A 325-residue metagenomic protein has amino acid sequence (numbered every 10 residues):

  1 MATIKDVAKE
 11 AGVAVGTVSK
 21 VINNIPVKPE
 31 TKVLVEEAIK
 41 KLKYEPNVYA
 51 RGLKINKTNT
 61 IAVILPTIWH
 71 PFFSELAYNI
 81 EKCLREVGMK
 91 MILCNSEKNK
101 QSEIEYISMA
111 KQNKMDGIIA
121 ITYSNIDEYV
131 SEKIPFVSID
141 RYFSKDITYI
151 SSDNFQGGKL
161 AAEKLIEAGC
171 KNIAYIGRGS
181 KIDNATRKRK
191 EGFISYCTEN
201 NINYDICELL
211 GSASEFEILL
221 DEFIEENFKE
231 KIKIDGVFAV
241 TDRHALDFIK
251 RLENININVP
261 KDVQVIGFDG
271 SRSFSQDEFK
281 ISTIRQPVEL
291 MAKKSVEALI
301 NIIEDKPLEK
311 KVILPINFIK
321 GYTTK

Functional and structural regions predicted by a protein language model:
M1-T58, K325: N-terminal helix-turn-helix DNA-binding module of bacterial transcription factors
A2-T3, V63-E163, F228-K229, K233: Alpha-helical recognition/docking segments in bacterial nutrient-uptake and carbohydrate-utilization systems
V15-T17, L53-W69, N172-G179: Short beta-strand segments enriched in small/hydrophobic residues
P66-S74, L93-Q101, I150-L160, I176-E225 (+4 more regions): Hinge/beta->alpha junction and helix N-cap segments in small-molecule ligand-binding domains
D116, C170-I173, D235: Short acidic/polar active-site loop segments enriched in Thr and Asp
N172, Y204-I206, N258-Q264: Short acidic capping loops at alpha-helix termini that bridge into adjacent secondary structure
E225-K325: Flexible loop/turn connectors
